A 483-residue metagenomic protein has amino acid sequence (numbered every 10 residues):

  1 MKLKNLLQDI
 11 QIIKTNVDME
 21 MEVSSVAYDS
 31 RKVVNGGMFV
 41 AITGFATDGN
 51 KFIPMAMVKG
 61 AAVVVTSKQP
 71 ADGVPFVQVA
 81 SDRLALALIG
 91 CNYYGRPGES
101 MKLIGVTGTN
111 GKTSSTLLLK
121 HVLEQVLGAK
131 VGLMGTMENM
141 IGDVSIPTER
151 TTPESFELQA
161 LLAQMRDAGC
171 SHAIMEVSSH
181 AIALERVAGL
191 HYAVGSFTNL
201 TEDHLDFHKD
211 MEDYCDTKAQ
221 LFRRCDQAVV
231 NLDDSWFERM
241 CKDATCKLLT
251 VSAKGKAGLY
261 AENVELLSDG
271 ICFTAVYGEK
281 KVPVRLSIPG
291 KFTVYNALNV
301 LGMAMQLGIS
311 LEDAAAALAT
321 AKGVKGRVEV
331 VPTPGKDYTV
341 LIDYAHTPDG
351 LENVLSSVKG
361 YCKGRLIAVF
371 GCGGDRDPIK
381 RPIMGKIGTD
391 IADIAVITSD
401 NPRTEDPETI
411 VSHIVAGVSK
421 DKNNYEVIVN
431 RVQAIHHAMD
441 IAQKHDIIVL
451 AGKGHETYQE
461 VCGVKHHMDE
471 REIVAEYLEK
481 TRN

Functional and structural regions predicted by a protein language model:
M1-K14, N35-M38, L84, E124 (+4 more regions): ATP-dependent carboxylate-amine ligase
M1-L88, A257-E265, K281-P283, P289 (+4 more regions): N-terminal leader/targeting and accessory segments in enzymes
L3, D9, T66, P70-G73 (+3 more regions): Acidic, Mg2+-coordinating active-site environments of NTP-dependent enzymes
L7, L86-L232, W236-K247, Y277 (+2 more regions): Phosphate-binding loop of NTP-binding sites
G49-A62, F76-A85, A193-N199, D216-K218 (+3 more regions): A short, gly/pro- and small-residue-rich
K68-P70, T136-M137, S179, L200 (+4 more regions): Short, ordered loop/turn segments at secondary-structure junctions
D72-G73, M140-S145, E202-F207, R376 (+2 more regions): A short acidic, helix-capping loop that chelates divalent metal ions and anchors anionic groups
